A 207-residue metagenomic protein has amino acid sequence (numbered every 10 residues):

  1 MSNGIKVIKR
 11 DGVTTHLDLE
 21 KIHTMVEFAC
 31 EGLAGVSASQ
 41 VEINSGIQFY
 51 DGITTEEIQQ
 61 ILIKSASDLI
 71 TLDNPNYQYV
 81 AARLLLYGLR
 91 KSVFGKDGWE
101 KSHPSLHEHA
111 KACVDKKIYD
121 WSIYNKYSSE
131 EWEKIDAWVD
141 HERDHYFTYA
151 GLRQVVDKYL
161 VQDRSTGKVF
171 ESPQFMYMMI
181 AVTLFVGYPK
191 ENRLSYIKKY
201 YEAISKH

Functional and structural regions predicted by a protein language model:
M1-H207: Extended catalytic cores of very large enzyme megasubunits
